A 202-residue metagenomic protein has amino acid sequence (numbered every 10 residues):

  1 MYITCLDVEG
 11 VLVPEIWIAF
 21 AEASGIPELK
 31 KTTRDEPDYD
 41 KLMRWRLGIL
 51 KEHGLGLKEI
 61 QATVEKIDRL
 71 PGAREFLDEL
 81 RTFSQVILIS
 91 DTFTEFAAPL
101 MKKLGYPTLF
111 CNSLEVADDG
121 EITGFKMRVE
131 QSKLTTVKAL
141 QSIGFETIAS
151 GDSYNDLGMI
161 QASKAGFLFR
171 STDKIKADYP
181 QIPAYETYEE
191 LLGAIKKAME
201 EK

Functional and structural regions predicted by a protein language model:
Y2-S113, A117-D118: Alpha-helical substrate-recognition element adjacent to the catalytic core
D78, K138, L157-G158: Alpha-helical segments flanking ligand/cofactor-binding loops in enzyme cores
V86-D91, F145-E186: Acidic, Mg2+-coordinating phosphoryl-transfer loop and its flanking beta/alpha structural elements, shared across
T94-A98, D156-L157, L192: Short, well-ordered alpha-helical microsegments
E95-T147: Substrate-recognition "cap/lid" segment bordering the active-site pocket of phosphatases
S113-V116, S171-I175, E189-L191: Short, acidic/turn-prone active-site loops that include or flank metal/cofactor- and phosphate-binding residues
R128, I182-L191: Short acidic-hydrophobic, aromatic-tinged amphipathic segments that line or gate anion-handling sites
A194-E201: Short amphipathic alpha-helix with an adjacent loop that forms part of the alpha/beta core around
